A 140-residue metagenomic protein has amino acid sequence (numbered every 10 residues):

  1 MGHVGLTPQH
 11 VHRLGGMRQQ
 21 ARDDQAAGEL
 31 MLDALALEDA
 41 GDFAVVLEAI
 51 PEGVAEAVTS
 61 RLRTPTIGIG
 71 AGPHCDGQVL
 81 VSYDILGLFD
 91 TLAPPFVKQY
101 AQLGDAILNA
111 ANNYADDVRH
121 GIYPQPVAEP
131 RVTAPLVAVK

Functional and structural regions predicted by a protein language model:
M1-P95, A101-K140: Alpha/beta enzyme core
